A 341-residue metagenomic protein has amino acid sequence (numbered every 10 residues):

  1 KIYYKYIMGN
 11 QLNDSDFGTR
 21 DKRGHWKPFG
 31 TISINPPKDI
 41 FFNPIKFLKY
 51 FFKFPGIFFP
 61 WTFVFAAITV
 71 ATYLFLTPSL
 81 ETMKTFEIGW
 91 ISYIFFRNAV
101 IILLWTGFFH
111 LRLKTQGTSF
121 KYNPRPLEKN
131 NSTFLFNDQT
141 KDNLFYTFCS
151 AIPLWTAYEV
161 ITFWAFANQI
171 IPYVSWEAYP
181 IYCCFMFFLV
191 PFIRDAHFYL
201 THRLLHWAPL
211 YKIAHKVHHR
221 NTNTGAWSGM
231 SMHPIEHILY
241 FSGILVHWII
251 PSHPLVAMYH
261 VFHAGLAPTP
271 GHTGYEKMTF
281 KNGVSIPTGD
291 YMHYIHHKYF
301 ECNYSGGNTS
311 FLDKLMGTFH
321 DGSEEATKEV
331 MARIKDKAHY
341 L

Functional and structural regions predicted by a protein language model:
K1-I2, D290: Intrinsic structural disorder
Y3-L200, I213, N221-S242, G306-L341: Non-catalytic, topology-defining segments of multipass membrane proteins
L104, F198-T224, G229-P234, P268-F280 (+1 more regions): Histidine-centered catalytic micro-motifs
H237-M331: C-terminal transmembrane module of eukaryotic multi-pass membrane proteins
